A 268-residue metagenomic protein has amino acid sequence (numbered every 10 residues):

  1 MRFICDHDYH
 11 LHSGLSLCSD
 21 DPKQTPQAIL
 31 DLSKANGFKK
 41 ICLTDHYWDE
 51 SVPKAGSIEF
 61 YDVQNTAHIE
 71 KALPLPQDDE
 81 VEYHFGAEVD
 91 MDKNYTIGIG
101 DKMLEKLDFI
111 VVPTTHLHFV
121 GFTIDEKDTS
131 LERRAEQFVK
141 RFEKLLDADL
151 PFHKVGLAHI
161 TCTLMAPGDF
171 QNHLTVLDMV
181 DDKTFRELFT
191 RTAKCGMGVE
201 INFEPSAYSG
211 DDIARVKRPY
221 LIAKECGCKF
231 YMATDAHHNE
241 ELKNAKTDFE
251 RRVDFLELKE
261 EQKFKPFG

Functional and structural regions predicted by a protein language model:
M1-G14, N172-G268: Charged catalytic cores and adjacent phosphate/nucleic-acid-binding surfaces used for phosphate/nucleic-acid chemistry
R2-K140, E241-K243: A metal-dependent hydrolase metal-coordination microenvironment
P22, F109-V199, E204-G210: Divalent metal-binding pocket/active-site signature
L30, K34, L146-L150, K224: Non-catalytic positions within long, well-ordered alpha-helices that form the structural scaffold/packing of enzyme
N36-K40, K106, P151-G156, E257-K259: Short loop/turn motifs at secondary-structure junctions
F38, V81, F152-H153, C195-M197 (+1 more regions): A short helix->loop->beta-strand "cap" motif at the edges of active sites that frequently abuts
S51-P53, H159, M165, H237-E241 (+1 more regions): Flexible glycine/acidic-rich beta-alpha junction loops that bind and position SAM and/or redox cofactors in anaerobic
P74, I99-D101, L145-A148, L188 (+1 more regions): Short, flexible, glycine/charge-rich loop motifs used to bind or transfer phosphoryl groups or to couple energy/partner
